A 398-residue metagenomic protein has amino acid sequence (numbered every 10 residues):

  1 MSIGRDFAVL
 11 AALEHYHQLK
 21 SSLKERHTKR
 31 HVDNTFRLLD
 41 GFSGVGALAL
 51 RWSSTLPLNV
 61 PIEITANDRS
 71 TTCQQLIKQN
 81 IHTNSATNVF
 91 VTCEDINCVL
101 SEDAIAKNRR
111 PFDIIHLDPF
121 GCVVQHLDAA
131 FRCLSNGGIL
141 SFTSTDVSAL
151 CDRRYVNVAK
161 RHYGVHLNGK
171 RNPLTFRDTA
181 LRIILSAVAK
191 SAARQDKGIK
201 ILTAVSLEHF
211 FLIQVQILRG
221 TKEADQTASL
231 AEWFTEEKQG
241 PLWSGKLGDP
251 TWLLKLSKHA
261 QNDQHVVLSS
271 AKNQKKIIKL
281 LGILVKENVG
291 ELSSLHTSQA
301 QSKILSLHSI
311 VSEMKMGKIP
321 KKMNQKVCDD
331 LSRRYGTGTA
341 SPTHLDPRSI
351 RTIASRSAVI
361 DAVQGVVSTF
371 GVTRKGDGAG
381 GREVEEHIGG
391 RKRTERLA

Functional and structural regions predicted by a protein language model:
M1-A398: SAM-dependent transferase fold signal centered on methyltransferase-like domains, encompassing both Class I
